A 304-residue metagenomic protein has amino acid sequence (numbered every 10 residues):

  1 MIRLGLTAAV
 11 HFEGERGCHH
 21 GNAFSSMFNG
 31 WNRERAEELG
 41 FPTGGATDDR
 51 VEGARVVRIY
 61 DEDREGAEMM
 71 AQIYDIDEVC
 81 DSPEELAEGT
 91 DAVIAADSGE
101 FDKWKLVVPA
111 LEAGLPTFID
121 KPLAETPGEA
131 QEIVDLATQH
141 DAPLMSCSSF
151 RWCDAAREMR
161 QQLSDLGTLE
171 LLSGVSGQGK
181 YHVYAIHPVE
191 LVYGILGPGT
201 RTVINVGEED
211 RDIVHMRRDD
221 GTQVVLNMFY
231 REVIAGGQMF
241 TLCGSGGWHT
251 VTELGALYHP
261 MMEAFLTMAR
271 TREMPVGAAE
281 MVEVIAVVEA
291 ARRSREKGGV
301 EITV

Functional and structural regions predicted by a protein language model:
M1, T43-T47, M69-D75, E85 (+2 more regions): C-terminal helix-rich "cap/oligomerization" subdomain common to oxidoreductases
M1-I73, F150, S164: N-terminal Rossmann-like dinucleotide-binding module
G21, A67, A130, A156 (+4 more regions): A general structural signal for well-ordered alpha-helical segments in protein cores
D63-E65, M69-V134: Beta-loop-alpha module in the N-terminal Rossmann-like domain of NAD(P)-dependent dehydrogenases, especially those
L123-H182: A contiguous active-site-proximal alpha/beta segment in oxidoreductase catalytic domains
E170-A235, A279-A286: Rossmann-like dinucleotide-binding domain that binds NAD(P)(H)
V233-E273: Interdomain hinge/lid region at the active-site interface of Rossmann-like NAD(P)-dependent oxidoreductases
